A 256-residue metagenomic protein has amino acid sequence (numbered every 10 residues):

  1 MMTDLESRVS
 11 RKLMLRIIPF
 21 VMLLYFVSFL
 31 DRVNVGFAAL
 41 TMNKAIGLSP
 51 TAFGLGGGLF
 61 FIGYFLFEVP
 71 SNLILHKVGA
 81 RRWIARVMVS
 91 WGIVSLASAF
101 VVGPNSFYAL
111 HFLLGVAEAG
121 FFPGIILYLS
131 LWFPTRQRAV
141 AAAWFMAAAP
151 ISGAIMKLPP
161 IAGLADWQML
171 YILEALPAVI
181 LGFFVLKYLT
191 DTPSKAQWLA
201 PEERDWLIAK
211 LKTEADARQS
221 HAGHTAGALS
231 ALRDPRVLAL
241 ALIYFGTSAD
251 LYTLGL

Functional and structural regions predicted by a protein language model:
R16-P50, M156, L254-L256: Extracytoplasmic
V35-G36, L229-L256: Extracytoplasmic gate region of multi-pass secondary transporters
G47, G79, F100-S106, A117 (+2 more regions): Helix-breaking motifs and short loop linkers at transmembrane-helix boundaries and internal kinks in secondary membrane
G57-L73, G124: Central cavity-lining transmembrane alpha-helices of secondary-active solute carriers, predominantly the Major
L66-N105: Conserved MFS/SLC helix-loop-helix module at the cytosolic interface between two early adjacent transmembrane helices
G103-H111, L238-L240: Short hydrophobic/alpha-helical segments at membrane-entry points of transmembrane helices in Major Facilitator
L110-A147: Cytoplasmic helix-loop-helix junction between adjacent transmembrane helices in 12-TM secondary transporters
F145-A196: Helix-loop-helix hairpin linking two adjacent transmembrane segments in secondary transporters
